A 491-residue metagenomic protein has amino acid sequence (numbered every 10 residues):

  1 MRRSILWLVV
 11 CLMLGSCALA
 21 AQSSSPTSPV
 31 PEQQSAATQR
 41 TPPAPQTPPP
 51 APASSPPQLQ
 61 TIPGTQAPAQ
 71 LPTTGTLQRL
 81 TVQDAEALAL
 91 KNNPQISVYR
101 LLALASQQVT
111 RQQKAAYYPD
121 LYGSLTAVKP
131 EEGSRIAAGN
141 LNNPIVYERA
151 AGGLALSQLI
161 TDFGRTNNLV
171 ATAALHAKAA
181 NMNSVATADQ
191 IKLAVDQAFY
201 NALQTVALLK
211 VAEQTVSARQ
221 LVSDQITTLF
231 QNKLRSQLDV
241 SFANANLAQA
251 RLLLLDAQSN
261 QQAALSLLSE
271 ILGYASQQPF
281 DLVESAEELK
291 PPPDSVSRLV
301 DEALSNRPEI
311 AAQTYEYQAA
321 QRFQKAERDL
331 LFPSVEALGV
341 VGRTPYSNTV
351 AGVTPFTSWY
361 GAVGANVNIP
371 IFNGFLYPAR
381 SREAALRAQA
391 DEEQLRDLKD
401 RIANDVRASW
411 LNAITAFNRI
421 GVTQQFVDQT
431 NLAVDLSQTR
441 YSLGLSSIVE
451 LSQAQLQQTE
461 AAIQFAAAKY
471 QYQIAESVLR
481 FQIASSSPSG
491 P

Functional and structural regions predicted by a protein language model:
R2-M13, L19-Q46, E131, L443 (+2 more regions): Acidic, low-complexity, intrinsically disordered peripheral segments
A21-T126, E132, L159, S276 (+5 more regions): Bacterial Sec-pathway N-terminal export signals of envelope proteins
P68-Q78, R111, S124-Q158, L282-P293 (+4 more regions): Small/polar, glycine/serine/threonine/aspartate-rich low-complexity segments that form flexible
E86, G153-A155, F199, V300 (+2 more regions): Membrane-embedded beta-strand positions in outer-membrane beta-barrel channels/transporters
S97-L101, K114-A115, V146, I160-A188 (+8 more regions): Sec/SRP-type N-terminal targeting helices
A115, Q249-Y274, A416, Q425-S485: Short segments within alpha-helical structural elements
A186-E302, N412, A416, Q457-T459 (+1 more regions): Periplasmic alpha-helical coiled-coil/stalk elements that build and connect Gram-negative outer-membrane
